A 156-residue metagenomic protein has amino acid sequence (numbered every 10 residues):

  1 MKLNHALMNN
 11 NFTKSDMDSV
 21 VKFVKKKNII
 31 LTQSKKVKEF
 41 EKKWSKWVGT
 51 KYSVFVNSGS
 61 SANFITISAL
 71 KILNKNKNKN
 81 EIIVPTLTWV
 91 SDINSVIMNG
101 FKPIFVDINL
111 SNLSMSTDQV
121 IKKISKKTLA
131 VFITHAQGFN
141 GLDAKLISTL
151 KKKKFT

Functional and structural regions predicted by a protein language model:
M1-I30: N-terminal "arm"/small-domain region of PLP-dependent enzymes with the aminotransferase-like
I30, K35-E81, S95-I97, F105: Phosphate-binding glycine-rich loop
K43, S53, S95, N99 (+2 more regions): Alpha-helical structural signal in soluble globular domains
S58, L87, A136: Flexible loop residues that form catalytic and substrate-binding hotspots at small-molecule/glycan-binding clefts
I67-S125: Conserved PLP-anchoring active-site segment centered on the Schiff-base-forming lysine
S111-T156: Active-site phosphate-binding strand-loop segment of PLP-dependent enzymes
